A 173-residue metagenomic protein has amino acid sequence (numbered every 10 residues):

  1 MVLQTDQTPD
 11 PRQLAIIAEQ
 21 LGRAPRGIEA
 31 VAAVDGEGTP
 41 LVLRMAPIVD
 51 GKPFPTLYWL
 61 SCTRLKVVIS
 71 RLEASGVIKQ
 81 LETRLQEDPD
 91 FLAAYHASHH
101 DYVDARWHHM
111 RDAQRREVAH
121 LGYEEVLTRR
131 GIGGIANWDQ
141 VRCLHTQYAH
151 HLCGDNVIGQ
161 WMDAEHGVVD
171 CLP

Functional and structural regions predicted by a protein language model:
M1-A46, D50: Short N-terminal edge-element motif at the start of the domain
L14, A74-I78, V141: Alpha-helix initiation and N-capping motif
V34-D88: Aromatic- and glycine-enriched beta-alpha-beta binding-site module
L65-G122: An exposed acidic His-Trp-rich patch
W107-P173: C-terminal charged interaction modules
